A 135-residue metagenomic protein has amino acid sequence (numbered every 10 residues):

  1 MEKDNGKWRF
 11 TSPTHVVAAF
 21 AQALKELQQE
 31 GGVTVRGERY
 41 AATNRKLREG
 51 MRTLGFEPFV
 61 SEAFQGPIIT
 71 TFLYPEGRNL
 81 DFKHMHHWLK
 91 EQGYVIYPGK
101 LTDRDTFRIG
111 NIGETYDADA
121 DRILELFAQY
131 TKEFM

Functional and structural regions predicted by a protein language model:
M1-E49, T53: Active-site C-terminal subdomain of aminotransferase-like
D4, G66-T70, D105-R108: Short amphipathic alpha-helical segments
F10-P13, P75, G113: Hydrophobic alpha-helical scaffolding
E26, K46-L54, H84-Y94, L126-F134: Generic non-transmembrane alpha-helical segments
E30-R39, G55-E62, P98-L101, M135: Flexible, glycine/charged-enriched surface loops at secondary-structure junctions
E57-W88: Conserved PLP-binding catalytic core of the aspartate aminotransferase-like
Q92-R108: Conserved PLP cofactor-binding pocket of PLP-dependent enzymes
T106-M135: PLP-dependent enzyme catalytic core of the Aspartate aminotransferase-like
